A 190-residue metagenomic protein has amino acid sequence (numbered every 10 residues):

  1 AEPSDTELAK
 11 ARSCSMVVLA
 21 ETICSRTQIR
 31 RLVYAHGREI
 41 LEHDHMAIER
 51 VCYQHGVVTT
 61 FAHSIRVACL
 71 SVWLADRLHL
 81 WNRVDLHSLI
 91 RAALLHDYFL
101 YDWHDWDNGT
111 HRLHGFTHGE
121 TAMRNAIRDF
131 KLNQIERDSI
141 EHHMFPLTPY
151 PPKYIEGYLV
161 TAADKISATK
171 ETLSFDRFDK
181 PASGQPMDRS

Functional and structural regions predicted by a protein language model:
A1-S190: Metal-dependent phosphohydrolase cores
